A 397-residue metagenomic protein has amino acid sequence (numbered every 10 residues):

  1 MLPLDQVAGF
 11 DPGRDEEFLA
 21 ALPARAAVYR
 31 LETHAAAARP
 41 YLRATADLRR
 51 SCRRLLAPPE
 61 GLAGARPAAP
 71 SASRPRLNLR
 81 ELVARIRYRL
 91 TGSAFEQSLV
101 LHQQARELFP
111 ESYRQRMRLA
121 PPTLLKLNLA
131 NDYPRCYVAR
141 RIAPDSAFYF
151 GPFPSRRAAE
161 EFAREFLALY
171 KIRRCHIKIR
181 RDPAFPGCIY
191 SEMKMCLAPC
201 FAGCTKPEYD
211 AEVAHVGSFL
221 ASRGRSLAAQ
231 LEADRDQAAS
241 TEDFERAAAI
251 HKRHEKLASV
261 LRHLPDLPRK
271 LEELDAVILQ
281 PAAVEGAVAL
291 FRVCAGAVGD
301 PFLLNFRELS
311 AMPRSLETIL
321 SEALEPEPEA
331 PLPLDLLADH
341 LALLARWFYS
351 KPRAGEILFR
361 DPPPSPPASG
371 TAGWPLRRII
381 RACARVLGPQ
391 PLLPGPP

Functional and structural regions predicted by a protein language model:
M1-T241, E245-P397: Conserved catalytic/ligand-binding micro-motifs in nucleotide and anionic cofactor chemistry
